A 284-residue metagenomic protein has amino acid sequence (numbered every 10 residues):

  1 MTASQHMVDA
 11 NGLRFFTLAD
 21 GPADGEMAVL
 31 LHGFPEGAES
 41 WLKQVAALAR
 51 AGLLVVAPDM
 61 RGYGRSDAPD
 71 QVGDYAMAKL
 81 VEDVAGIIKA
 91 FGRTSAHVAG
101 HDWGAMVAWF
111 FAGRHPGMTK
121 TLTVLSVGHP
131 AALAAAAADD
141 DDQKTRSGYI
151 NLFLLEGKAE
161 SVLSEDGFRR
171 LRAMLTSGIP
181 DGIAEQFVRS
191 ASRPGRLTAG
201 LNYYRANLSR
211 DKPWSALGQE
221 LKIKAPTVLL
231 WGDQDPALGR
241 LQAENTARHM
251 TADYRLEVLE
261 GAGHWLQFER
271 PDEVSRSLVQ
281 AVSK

Functional and structural regions predicted by a protein language model:
M1-S4, L13-F15, P22, M27 (+4 more regions): Flexible "cap/lid" subdomain of the alpha/beta-hydrolase fold that forms the substrate-access gate
Q5-M7, V55-A57, L256: Conserved beta-strand scaffold positions in the cores of enzyme catalytic domains, especially in NTP/NDP-utilizing
L18-D67: Conserved HGGG/HGGXW glycine-rich cap/lid loop of the alpha/beta-hydrolase fold
G37-A38, M106, A262: A short, glycine- and basic residue-enriched loop/turn that sits immediately adjacent to a domain's principal
A262-P271, S275: Catalytic histidine-centered segment of alpha/beta-hydrolase-like enzymes
K284: Alpha/beta-hydrolase-fold serine-hydrolase catalytic core, especially in secreted/extracellular enzymes
